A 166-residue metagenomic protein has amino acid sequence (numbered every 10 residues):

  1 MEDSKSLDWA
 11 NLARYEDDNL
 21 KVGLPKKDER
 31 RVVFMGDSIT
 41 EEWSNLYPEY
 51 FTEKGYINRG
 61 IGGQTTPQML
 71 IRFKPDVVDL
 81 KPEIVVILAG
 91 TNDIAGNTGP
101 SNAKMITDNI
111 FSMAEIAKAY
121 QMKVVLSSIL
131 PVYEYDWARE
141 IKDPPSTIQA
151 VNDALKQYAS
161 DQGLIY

Functional and structural regions predicted by a protein language model:
M1-F34, T40, N45, E49-Y50 (+2 more regions): N-terminal secretory targeting modules
V32-M35, I57, V85: Conserved beta-strand elements of the Class I
M35-G36, S127: Short hydrophobic segments within beta-strands
S38, I61, T91-N92: Active-site metal-binding loops of divalent metal-dependent hydrolases
T40, G63, P131: Short, glycine/acidic-enriched loop or turn micro-motifs at the edges of active sites
E42, T65-T66, I94-G96: Short substrate-entry loop that stabilizes the transition state in hydrolases
E49-G55, L70-Y166: Alpha-helical cap/lid subdomain in secreted, periplasmic, or secretory-pathway luminal O-acyl-processing enzymes
G55-Q68: A short beta-strand-loop structural module common to alpha/beta enzyme folds
